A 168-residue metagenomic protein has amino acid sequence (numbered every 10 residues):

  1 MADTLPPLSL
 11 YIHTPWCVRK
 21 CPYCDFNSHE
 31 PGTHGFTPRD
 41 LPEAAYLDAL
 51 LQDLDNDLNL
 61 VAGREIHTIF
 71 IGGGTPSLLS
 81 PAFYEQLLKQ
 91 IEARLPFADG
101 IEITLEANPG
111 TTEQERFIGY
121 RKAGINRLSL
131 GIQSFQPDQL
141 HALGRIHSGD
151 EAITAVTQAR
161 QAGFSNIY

Functional and structural regions predicted by a protein language model:
M1-Y11, A62-R64: N-terminal [4Fe-4S]-dependent radical SAM core
L5-P6, C21, L41, L95: Intrinsic-disorder/low-complexity coil detector
S9, P22, I103: Divalent metal-dependent hydrolysis catalytic cores, especially in the metallo-beta-lactamase
Y11-H13, S129: Structured core elements
H13-S28: Local cysteine-cluster metal-coordination motifs and their immediate loop/turn environment, predominantly Fe-S cluster
S28-L60, E65-Y168: Conserved non-cysteine loop/helix-boundary elements of the Radical SAM core domain that shape
